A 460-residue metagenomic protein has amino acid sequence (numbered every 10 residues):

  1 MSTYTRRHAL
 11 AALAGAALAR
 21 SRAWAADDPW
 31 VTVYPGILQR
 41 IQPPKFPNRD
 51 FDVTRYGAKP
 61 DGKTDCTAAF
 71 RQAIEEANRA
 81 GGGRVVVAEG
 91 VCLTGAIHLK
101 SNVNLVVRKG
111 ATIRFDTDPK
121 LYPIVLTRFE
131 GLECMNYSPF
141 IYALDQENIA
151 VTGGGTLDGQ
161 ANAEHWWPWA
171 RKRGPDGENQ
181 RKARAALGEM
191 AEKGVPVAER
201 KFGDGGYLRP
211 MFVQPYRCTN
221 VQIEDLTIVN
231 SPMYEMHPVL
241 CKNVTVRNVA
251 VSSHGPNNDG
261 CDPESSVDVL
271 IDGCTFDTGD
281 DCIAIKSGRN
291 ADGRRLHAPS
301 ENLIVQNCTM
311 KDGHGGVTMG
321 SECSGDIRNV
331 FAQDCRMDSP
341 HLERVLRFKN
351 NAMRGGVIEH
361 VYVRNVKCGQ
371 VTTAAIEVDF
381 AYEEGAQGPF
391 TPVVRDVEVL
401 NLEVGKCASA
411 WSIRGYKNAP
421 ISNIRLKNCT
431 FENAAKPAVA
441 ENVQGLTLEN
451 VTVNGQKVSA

Functional and structural regions predicted by a protein language model:
S2, G205-Y207, P215, P238 (+7 more regions): Residue-level marker of regulatory loop/turn positions in helix-turn-helix DNA-binding domains and in histidine
S2-V86, V91-E224, M233, R247-V249 (+3 more regions): Extracellular "leader-to-stem" segments immediately downstream of a signal peptide or signal-anchor in secreted/lumenal
G57-P60, R289-A291, E383-E384: A short, flexible beta-alpha/helix-coil linker loop
K63-C66, R294-H297, M319, G388-P389 (+1 more regions): Short, solvent-exposed loop/turn segments at secondary-structure boundaries
G82, A96, D116-D118, Q160-E164 (+11 more regions): Short glycine/acidic-rich loop motifs that flank beta-strands on beta-rich extracellular proteins
K109-G110, E147-G155, T219-V229, K242-S253 (+7 more regions): Right-handed parallel beta-helix
A183, L187, A291-R295, A386-G388: Intrinsically disordered, low-complexity Ser/Thr- and acidic-rich flexible linkers and loops, especially at boundaries
C323, P340-A460: Extracellular beta-rich repeat passengers
